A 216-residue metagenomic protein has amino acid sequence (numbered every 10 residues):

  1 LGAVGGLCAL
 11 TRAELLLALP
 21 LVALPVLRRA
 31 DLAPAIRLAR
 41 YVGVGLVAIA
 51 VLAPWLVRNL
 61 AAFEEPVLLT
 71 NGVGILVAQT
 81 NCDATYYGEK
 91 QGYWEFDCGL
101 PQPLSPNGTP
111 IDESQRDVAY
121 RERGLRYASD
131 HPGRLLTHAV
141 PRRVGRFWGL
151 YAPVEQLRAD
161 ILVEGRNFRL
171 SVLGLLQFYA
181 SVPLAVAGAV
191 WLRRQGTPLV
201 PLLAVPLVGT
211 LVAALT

Functional and structural regions predicted by a protein language model:
L1-R12, V22-A23, V47-V51, T210: Membrane-interface alpha helices of multi-pass inner-membrane proteins
A3, L16, L38-G45, L69 (+2 more regions): Hydrophobic alpha-helical transmembrane segments
L7-A9, A53-V57, G188-R194, V205-T216: Transmembrane-helix signature of polytopic, lipid-linked glycan biosynthesis machinery
A9-A18, L60-F63, V200-P201, A213-T216: Membrane-interface catalytic loops of GT-C/OST-like multi-pass glycosylation enzymes that act
A18-I49: Perimembrane helix-loop-helix junctions
L52-V73: Hydrophobic alpha-helical transmembrane segments in integral membrane proteins
L68-V154: Membrane-proximal stem/loop segments at transmembrane-domain junctions that anchor or position
H131-L203: Membrane-interface anchor segments at the N-terminal boundary of transmembrane helices in multi-pass membrane enzymes
